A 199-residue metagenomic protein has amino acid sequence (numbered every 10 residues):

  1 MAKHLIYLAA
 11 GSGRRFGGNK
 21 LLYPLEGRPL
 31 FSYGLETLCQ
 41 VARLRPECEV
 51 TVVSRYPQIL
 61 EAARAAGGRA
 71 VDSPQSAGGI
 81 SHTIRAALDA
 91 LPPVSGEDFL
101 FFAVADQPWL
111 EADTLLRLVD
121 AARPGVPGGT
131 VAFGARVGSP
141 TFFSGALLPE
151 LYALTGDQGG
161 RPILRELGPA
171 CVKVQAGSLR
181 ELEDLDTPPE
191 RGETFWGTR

Functional and structural regions predicted by a protein language model:
M1, L5, A153-R199: Conserved alpha/beta core of the MobA/IspD/sugar-nucleotide pyrophosphorylase nucleotidyltransferase superfamily
A2-V137, G145, P169-S178: Nucleotide and nucleotide-moiety/phosphate-recognizing core
R14, E61, P149, E183 (+1 more regions): Alpha-helical elements of the RecA-like P-loop NTPase motor core of helicases
G18, D113, L151, R191-T194: Active-site-proximal flexible loops/turns
D106, L148-L154: Short, glycine/charged-rich beta-strand-loop motifs at protein surfaces that mediate ligand recognition and catalysis
V131-A132, P140, Y152, E183: Glycine- and other small-residue-rich loops at beta-strand/loop junctions that grip anionic moieties
G138-E150, P188: Conserved nucleotide-sugar donor-binding and metal-coordinating catalytic region shared by glycosyltransferases
